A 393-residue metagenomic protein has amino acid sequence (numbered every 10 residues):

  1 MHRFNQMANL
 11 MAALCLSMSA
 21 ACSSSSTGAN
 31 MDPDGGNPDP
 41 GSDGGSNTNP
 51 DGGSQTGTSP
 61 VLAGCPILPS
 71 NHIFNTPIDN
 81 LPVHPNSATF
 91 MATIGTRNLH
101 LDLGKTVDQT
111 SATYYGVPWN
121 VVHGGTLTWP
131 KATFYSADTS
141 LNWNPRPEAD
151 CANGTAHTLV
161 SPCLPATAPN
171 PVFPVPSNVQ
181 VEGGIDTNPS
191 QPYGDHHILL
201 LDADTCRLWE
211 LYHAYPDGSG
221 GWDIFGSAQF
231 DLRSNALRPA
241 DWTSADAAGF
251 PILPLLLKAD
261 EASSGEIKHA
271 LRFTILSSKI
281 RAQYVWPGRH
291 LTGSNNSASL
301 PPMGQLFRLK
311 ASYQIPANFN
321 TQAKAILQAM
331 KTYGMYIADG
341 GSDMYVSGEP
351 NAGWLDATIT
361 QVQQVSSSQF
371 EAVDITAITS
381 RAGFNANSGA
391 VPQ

Functional and structural regions predicted by a protein language model:
M1-M11: Bacterial N-terminal signal peptides that target proteins for export
N9, A13-L14, A21-C22, N30 (+2 more regions): Intrinsic disorder/low-complexity segments
A12, L16-A20, P33-G35, G64 (+2 more regions): Generic detector of low-complexity/intrinsically disordered segments and short hydrophobic N-terminal stretches
C15-T58: Ser/Thr-rich, Pro/Gly/Ala-heavy low-complexity intrinsically disordered linkers and tails of secreted extracellular
G52-Q393: Short, surface-exposed polybasic-aromatic patches that bind anionic ligands, especially phosphate groups
